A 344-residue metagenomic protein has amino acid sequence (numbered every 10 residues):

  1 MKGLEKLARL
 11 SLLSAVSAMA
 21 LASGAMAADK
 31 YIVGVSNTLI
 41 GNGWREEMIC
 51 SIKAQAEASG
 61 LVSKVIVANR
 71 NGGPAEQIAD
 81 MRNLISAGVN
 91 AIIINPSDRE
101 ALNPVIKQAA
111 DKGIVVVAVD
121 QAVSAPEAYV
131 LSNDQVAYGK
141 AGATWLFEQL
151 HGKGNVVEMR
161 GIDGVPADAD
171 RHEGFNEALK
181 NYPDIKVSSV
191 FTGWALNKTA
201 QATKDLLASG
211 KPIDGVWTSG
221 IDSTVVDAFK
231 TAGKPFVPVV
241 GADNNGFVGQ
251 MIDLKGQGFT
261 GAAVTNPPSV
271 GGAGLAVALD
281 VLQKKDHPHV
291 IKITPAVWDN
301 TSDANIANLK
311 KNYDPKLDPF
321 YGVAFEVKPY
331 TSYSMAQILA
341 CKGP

Functional and structural regions predicted by a protein language model:
M1-L4, S17: Long, low-complexity, tandem-repeat intrinsically disordered regions
G3-R9, M26-P344: A residue-level marker of the well-folded mature domains of exported/periplasmic proteins
S11-A22: Bacterial N-terminal signal peptides
